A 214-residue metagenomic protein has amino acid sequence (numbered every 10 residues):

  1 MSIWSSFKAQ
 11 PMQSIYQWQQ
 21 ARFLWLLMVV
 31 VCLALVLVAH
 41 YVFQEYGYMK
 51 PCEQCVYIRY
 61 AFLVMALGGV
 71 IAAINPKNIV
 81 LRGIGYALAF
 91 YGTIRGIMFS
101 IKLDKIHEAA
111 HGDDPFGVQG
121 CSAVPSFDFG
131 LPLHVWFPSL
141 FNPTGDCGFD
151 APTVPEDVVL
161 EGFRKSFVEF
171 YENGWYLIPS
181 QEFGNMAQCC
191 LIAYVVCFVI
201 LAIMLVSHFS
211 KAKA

Functional and structural regions predicted by a protein language model:
S2-E53, F62-L63, I79-A214: Secretory/periplasmic and organellar redox-cofactor proteins
Y57-L67: Core segments of alpha-helical transmembrane spans in multipass integral membrane proteins
M65-P76: Canonical alpha-helical transmembrane segments
